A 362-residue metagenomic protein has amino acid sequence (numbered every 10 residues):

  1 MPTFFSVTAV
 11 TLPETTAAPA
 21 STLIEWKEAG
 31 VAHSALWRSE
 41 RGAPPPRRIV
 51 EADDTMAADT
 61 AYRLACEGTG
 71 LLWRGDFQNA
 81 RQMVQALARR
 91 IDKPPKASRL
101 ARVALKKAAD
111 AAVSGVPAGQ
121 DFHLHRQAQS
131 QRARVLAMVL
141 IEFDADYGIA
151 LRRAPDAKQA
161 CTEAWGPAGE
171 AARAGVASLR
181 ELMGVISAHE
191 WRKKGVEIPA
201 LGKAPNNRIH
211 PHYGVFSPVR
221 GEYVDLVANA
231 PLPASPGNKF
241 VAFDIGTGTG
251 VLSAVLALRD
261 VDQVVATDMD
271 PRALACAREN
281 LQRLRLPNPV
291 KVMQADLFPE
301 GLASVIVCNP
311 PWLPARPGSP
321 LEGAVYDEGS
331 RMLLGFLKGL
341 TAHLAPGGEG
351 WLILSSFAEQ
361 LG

Functional and structural regions predicted by a protein language model:
F5, A17-P199: N-terminal auxiliary segments of SAM/dcSAM-dependent transferases
A157-V255: SAM-dependent Rossmann-like transferase core, predominantly class I methyltransferases with a strong bias toward
P211, L281, N309, F336 (+1 more regions): Conserved RecA-like P-loop NTPase ATPase core
R220-C308, P314-G318: Conserved SAM/SAH cofactor-binding pocket of Class I
P271, L321-P346: Glycine-rich S-adenosyl-L-methionine
P311, S355: Short glycine-/small-residue-rich Rossmann-like dinucleotide-binding loops
G347-L354: Conserved beta-strand signature within the Rossmann-like core of class I S-adenosyl-L-methionine
A358-G362: Short, electropositive alpha-helical surface patch
